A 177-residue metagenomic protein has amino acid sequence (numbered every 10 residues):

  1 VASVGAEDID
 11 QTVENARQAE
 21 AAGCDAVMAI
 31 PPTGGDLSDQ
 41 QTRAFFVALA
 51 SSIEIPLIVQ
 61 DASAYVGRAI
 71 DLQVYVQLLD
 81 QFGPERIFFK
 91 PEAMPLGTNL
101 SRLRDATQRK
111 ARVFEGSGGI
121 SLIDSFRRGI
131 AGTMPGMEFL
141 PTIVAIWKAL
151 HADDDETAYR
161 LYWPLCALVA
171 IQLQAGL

Functional and structural regions predicted by a protein language model:
V1-A69: Active-site beta->alpha loop and helix N-cap motifs at the rims of alpha/beta catalytic domains
S51-S52, A62-G176: Catalytic alpha/beta core domains of metabolic enzymes, predominantly
